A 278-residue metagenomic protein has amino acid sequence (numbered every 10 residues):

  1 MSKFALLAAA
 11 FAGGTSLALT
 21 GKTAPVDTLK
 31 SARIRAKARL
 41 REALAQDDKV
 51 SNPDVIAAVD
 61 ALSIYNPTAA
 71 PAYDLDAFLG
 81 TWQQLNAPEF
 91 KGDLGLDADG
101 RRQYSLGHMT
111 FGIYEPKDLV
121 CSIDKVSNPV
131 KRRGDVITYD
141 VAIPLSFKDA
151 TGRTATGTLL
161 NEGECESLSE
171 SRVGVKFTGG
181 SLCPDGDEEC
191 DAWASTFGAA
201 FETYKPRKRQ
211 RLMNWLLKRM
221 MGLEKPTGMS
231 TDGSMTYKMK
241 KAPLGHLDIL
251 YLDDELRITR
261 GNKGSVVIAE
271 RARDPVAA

Functional and structural regions predicted by a protein language model:
M1-L29: N-terminal chloroplast transit peptides
P25-A278: Soluble ligand-binding/transfer domains with enclosed cavities or grooves
